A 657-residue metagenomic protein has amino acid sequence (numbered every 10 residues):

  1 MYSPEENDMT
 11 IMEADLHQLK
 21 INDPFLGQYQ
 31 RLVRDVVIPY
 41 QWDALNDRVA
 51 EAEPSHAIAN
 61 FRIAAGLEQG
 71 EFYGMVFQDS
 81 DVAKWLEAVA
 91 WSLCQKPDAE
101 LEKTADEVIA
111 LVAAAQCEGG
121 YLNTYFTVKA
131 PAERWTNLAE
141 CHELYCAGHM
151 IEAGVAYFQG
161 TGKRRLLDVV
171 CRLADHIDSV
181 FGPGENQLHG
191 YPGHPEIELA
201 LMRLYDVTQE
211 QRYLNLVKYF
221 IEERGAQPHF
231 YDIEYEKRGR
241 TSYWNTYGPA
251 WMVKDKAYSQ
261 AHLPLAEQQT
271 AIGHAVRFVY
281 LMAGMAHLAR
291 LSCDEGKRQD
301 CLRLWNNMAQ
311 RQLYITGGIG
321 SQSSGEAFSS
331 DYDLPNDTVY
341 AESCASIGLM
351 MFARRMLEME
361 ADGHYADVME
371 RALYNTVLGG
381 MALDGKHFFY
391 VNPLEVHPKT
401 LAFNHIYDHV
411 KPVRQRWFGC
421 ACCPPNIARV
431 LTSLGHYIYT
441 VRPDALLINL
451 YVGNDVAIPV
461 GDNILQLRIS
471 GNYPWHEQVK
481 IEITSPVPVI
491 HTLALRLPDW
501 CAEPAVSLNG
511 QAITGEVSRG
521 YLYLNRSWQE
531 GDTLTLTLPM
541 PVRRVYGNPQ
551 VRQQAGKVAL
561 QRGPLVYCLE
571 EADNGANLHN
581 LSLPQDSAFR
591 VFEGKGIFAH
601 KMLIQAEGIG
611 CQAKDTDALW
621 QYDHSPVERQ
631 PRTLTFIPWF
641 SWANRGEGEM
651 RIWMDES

Functional and structural regions predicted by a protein language model:
Y2-D81, D106-F126: Low-complexity, Ser/Thr/Pro/Gly-enriched N-terminal "stalk/linker" regions
M9, A14-L16, K20-D23, L93-D106 (+5 more regions): Structural helix-adjacent loops and short alpha-helical linkers that scaffold large soluble proteins
D23, Q30, R34, W42 (+10 more regions): Hydrophobic core segments within long, regular secondary-structure runs in both alpha- and beta-rich folds
L26-Q28, L86-A99, G148-K163, I197-Q209 (+5 more regions): Well-ordered alpha-helical scaffold segments within catalytic/enzyme domains
S55-M75, N123-H142, P192-L204, E234-H274 (+2 more regions): Carbohydrate-binding/catalytic loop surfaces
K129-V207: A conserved hydrophobic secondary-structure block that centers on an alpha-helix together with its immediately flanking
V217, C301, G363, D367-N375 (+5 more regions): C-terminal beta-rich recognition modules with glycine/proline-rich loops and embedded aromatic residues
P488-L508: Beta-strand-rich binding/interaction modules
